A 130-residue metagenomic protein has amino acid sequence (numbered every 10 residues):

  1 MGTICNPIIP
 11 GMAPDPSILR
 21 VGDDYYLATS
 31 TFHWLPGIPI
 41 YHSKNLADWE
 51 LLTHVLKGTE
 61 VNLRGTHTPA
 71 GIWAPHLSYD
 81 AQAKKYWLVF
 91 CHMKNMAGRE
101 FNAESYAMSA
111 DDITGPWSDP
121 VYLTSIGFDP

Functional and structural regions predicted by a protein language model:
M1-P130: Carbohydrate-active catalytic/glycan-binding domains of CAZyme proteins, especially the secreted or lumenal ectodomains
